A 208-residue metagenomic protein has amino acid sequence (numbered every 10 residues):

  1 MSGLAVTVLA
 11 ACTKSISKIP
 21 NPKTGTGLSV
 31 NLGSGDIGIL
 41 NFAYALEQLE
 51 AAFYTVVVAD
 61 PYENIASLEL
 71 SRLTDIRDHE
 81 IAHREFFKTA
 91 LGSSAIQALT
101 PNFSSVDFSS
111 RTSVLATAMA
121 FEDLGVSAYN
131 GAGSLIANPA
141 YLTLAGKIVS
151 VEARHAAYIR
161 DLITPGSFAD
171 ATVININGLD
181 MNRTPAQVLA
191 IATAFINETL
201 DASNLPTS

Functional and structural regions predicted by a protein language model:
M1-K14: N-terminal export signals
T13-S208: All-alpha RGS (Regulator of G-protein Signaling) helical domain and cognate RGS-like helical scaffolds
